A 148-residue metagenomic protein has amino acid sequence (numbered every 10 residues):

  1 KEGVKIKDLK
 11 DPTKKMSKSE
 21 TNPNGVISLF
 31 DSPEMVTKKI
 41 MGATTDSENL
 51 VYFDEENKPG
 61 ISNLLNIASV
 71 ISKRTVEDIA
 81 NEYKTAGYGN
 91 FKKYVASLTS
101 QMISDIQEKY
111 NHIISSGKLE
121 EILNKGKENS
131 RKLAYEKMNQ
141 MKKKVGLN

Functional and structural regions predicted by a protein language model:
K1-N148: Conserved nucleotide- and phosphate/pyrophosphate-binding catalytic cores in adenylate/nucleotidyl-handling enzymes
